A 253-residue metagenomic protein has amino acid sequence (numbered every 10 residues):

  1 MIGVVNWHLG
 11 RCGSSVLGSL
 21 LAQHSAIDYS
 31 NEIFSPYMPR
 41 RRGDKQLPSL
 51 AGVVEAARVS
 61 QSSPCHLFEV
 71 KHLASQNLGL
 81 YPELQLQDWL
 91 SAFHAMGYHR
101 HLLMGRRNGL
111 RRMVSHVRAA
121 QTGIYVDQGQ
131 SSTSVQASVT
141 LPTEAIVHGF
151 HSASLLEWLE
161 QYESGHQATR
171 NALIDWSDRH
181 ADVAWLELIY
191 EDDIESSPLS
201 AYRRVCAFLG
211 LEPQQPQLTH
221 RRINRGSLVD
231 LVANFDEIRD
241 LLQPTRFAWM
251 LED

Functional and structural regions predicted by a protein language model:
M1-C65, Q217, R221-L231: PAPS-dependent sulfotransferase catalytic core
V4, D28, F68-V70, R100-L103 (+2 more regions): Hydrophobic/aromatic beta-strand patches that form the interior of the parallel beta-sheet core in alpha/beta enzyme
G13-I27, E187-E212: PAPS/PAP-binding and catalytic site of the sulfotransferase fold
Q23, V59-S62, A95, D175-R179: Secondary-structure boundary motif
I27, H99, R179, I238 (+1 more regions): A general structural signal for well-ordered secondary-structure junctions
E32, D182-E187, G210-R221: Short, surface-exposed acidic
A74-I174, H180, D193, L199-P213: PAPS-dependent sulfotransferase catalytic domain
S134-H151, L155-L156, D192, P213-D253: PAPS-dependent sulfotransferase catalytic core
